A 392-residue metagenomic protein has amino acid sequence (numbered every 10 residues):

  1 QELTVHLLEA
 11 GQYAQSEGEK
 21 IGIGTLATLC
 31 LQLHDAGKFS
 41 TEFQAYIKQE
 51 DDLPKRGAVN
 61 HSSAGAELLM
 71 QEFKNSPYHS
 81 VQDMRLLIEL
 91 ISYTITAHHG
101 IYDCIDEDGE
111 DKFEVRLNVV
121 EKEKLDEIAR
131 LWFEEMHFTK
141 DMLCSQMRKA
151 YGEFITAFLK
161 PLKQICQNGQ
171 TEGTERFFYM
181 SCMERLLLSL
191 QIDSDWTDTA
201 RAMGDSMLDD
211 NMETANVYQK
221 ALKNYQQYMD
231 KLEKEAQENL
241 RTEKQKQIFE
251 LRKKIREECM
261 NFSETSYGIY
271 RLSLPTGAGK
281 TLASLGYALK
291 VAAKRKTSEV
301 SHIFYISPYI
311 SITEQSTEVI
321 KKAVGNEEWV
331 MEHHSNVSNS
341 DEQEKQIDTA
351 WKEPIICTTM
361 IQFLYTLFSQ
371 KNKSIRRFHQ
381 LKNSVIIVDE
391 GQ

Functional and structural regions predicted by a protein language model:
L3-Y228: Accessory nucleic-acid engagement/destabilization modules that flank
K234-S273: Conserved pre-motif I regulatory segment
T265-L272, S301-H302, K352-P354: Pre-Walker A (Motif I) flank of P-loop NTPase domains
T265-L289: Walker A/P-loop
L274, S335, E390: The Walker A (P-loop) glycine that initiates the GxxxxGKT/S ATP-binding motif of P-loop NTPases
A283, A288, E299-V324, V337: Conserved Walker A/P-loop ATP-binding site and its immediately adjacent core in helicase/helicase-like ATPase domains
N326-F368: Inter-Walker segment of RecA-like/P-loop motor cores
I361-F363, S374-Q392: SF2 helicase catalytic motif II
